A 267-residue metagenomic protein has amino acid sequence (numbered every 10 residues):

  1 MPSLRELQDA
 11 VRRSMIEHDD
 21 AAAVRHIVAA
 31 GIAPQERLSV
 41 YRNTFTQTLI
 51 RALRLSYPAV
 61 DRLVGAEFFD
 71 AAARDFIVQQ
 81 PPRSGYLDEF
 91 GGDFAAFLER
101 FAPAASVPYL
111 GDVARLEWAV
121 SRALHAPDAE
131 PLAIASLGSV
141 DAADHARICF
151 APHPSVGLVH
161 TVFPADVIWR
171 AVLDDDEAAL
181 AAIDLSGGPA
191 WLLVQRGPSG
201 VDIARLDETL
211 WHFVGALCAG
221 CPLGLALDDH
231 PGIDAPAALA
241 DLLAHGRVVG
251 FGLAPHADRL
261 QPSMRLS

Functional and structural regions predicted by a protein language model:
M1-P131: N-terminal, charged low-complexity regulatory/assembly segments
E17-H18, D175, G220: Short loop/turn hinge sites at secondary-structure boundaries
H18, A22, A71, A165-I168 (+2 more regions): A broad, structure-centric signal for solvent-exposed, well-ordered loop/edge residues that line or flank functional
Q35, I168-R170, Q261-P262: Short, solvent-exposed polar/charged micro-motifs at secondary-structure junctions
S56-Y57, A143-H145, D241: Preference for short coil/turn "hinge" residues that link or interrupt alpha-helices
Q79-W211, L266-S267: Hydrophobic packing positions characteristic of elongated beta-solenoid/beta-helix-type spike/fiber shafts
R196-S267: C-terminal structured interaction module
